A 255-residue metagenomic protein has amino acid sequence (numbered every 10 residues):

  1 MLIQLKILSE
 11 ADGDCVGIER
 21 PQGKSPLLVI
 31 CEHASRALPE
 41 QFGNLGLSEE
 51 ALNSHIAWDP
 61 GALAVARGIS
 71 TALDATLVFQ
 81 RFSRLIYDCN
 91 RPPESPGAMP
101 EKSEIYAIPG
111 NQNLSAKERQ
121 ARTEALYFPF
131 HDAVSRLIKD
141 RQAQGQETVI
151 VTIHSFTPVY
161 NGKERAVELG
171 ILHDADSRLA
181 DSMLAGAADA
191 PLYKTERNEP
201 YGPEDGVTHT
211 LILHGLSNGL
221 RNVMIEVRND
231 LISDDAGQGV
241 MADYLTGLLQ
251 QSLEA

Functional and structural regions predicted by a protein language model:
M1-I150, S155-A255: N-terminal catalytic or cofactor-binding beta/alpha core of small enzyme domains
